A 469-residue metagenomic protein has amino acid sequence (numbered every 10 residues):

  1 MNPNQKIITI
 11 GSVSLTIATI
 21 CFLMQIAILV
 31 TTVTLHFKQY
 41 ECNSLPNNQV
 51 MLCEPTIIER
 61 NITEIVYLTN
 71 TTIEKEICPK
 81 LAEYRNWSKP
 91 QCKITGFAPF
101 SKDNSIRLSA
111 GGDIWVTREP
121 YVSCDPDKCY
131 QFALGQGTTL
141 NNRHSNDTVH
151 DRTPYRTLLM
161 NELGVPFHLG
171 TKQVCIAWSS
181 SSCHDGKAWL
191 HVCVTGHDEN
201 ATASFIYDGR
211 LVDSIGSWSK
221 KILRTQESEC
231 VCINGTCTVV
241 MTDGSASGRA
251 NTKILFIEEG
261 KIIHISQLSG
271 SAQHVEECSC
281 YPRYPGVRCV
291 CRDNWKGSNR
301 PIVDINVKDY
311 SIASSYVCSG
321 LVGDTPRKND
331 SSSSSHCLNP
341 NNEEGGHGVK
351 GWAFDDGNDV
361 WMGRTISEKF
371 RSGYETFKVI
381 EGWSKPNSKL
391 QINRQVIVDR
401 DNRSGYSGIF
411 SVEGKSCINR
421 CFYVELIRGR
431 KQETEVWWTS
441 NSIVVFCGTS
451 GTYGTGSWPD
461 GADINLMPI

Functional and structural regions predicted by a protein language model:
I8-K38: Alpha-helical transmembrane segments in eukaryotic/viral proteins
M51-E76, K172-V174: Serine/threonine-rich low-complexity intrinsically disordered regions
N61, N70, N86, N146 (+4 more regions): N-linked glycosylation sites
L140-L163, A203-D208, R249-F256, S388-V396: Short, surface-exposed beta-strand/strand-loop-strand elements in extracellular ectodomains
M241-A246, L426-R430: Short beta-strand-plus-loop segments that form exposed binding edges in beta-rich domains
R288-C291: Extracellular cysteine-rich, disulfide-stabilized repeat modules
K378-G382, P468: Short hydrophobic/aromatic patches on beta-strands that form ligand-binding or substrate-lining surfaces
